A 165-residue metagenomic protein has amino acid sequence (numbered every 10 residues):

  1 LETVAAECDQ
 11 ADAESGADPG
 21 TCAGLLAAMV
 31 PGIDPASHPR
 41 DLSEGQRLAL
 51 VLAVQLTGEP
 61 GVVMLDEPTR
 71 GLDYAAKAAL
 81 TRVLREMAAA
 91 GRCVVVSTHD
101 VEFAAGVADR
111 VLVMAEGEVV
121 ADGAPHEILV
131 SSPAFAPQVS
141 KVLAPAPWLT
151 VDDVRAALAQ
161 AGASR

Functional and structural regions predicted by a protein language model:
D18-D34: Conserved ABC ATPase "signature" region
H38, E67-P68: Walker B catalytic motif
Q55-L56: ABC ATPase C-loop
D73: ABC-family nucleotide-binding domains
T98-H99: H-loop/switch region of ABC-family ATPase nucleotide-binding domains
A104-G106: A short, surface-exposed alpha-helical micro-motif characterized by mixed small hydrophobic and charged/polar residues
E118-K141: Conserved beta-strand-loop-alpha-helix hinge in the C-terminal portion of ABC ATPase nucleotide-binding domains
F135-R165: ABC ATPase nucleotide-binding domains
